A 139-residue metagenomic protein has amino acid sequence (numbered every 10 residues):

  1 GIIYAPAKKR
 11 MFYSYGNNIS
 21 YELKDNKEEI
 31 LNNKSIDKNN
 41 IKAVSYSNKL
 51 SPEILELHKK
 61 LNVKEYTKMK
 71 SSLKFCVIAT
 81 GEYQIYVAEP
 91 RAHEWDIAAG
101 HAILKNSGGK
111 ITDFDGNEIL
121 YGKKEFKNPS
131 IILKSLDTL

Functional and structural regions predicted by a protein language model:
G1-C76, E125-L139: Acidic beta-strand-loop-alpha-helix segment within the catalytic core of divalent metal-dependent phosphate-processing
L55-L61, F75-L139: Oxyanion/phosphate-interacting regions
